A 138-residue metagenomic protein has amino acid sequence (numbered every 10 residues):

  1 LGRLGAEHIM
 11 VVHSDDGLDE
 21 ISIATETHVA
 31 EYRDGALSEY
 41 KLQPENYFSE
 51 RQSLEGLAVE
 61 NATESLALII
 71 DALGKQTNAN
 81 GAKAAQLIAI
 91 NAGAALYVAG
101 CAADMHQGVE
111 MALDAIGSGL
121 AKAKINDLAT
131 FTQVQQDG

Functional and structural regions predicted by a protein language model:
L1-G138: Glycine-rich anion-binding loops and their surrounding alpha/beta cores
